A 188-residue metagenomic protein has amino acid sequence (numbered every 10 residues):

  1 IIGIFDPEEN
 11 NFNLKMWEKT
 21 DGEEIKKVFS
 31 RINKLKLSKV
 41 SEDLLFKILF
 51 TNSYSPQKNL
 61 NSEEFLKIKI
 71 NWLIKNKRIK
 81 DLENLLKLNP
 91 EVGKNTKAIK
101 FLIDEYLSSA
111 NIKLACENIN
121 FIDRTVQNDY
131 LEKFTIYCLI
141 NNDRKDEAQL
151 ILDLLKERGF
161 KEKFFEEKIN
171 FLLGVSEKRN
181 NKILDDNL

Functional and structural regions predicted by a protein language model:
I1-L66, L188: N-terminal alpha-helical interaction modules that lie
I2-G3, L155-L188: Long, His/Glu/Asp-enriched segments that create or flank divalent metal/ion-associated functional microenvironments
N11-T20, L49-K58, L85-K94, I119-N128 (+1 more regions): Solenoid-like repeat scaffolds
N59-L66, E91-K100, T125-F134, D146 (+1 more regions): Generic helix N-cap/helix-start motif at coil->alpha-helix transitions
F65-R78: Alpha-helical segment of the N-proximal tetratricopeptide repeat
W72, F101-Y106, C138-L139: Residue-level signature for tetratricopeptide repeat
N76, S109-A110, N142: Structural motif corresponding to the intra-repeat A-B loop/turn of tetratricopeptide repeats
D81-K87, I112-D123, K145-R158, N180-L188: Alpha-helical repeat scaffolds
